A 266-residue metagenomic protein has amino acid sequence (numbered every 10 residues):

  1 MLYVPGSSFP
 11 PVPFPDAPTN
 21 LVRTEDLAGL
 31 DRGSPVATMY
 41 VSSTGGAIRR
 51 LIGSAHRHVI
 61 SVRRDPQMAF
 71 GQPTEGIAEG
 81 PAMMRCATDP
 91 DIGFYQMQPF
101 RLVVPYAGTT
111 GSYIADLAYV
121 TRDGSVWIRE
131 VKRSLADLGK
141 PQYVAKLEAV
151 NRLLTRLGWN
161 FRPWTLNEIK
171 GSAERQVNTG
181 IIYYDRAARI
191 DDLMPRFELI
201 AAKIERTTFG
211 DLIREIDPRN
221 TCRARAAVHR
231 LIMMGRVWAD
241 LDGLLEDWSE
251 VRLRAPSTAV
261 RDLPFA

Functional and structural regions predicted by a protein language model:
M1-A266: Electrostatic, structured charged patches in enzyme active sites and in nucleic-acid/phosphate-binding
